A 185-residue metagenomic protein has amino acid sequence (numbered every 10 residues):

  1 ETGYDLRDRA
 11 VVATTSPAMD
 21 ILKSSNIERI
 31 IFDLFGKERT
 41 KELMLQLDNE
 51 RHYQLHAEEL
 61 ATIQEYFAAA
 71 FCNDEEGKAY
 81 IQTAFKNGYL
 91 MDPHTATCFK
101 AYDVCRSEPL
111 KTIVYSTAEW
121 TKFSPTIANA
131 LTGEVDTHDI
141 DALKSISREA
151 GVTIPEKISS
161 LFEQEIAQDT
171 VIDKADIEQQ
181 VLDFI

Functional and structural regions predicted by a protein language model:
E1-I185: PLP-dependent amino-acid enzyme catalytic core
